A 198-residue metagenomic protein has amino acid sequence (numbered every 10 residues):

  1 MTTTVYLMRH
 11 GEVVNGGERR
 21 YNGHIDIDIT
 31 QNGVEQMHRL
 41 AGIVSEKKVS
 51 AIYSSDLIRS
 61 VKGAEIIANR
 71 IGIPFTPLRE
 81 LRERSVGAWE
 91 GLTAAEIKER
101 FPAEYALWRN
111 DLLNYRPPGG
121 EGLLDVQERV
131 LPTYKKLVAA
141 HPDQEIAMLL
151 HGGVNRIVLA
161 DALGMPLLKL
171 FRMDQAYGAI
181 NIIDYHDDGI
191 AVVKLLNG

Functional and structural regions predicted by a protein language model:
M1-T3, I73-T76, R84-E99, A139-Q144 (+1 more regions): Acidic, low-complexity terminal tails and accessory targeting/binding regions of phosphate-metabolizing enzymes
H10, H151: Short, conserved phosphate/pyrophosphate- and ester-handling motifs at nucleotide-, phospho-/glycolipid
E12-I73, P77: Active-site-proximal alpha-helix that buttresses catalytic centers in soluble enzyme cores
V13, V154-N155: Short active-site segment of divalent metal-dependent hydrolases/proteases that encodes the spacing between
T30, V34, L57, K98 (+2 more regions): Amphipathic, non-transmembrane alpha-helical scaffold segments
S54-S55, E128, L149-L150: Short beta-strand scaffold positions
E104-D125: Short glycine/proline- and acidic residue-enriched helix-loop micro-motifs that form flexible lids or anion-recognition
